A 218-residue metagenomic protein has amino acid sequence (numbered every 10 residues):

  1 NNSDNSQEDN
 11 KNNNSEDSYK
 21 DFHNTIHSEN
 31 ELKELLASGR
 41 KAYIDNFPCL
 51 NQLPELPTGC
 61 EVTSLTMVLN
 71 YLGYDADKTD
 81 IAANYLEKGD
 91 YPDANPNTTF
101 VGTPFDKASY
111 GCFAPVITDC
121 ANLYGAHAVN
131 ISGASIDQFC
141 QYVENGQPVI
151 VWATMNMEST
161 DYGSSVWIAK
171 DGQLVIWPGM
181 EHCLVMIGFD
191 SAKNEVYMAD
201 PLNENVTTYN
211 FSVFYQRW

Functional and structural regions predicted by a protein language model:
N1-D119, M155-M157, G163-W167, W177: Active-site-adjacent structural segments surrounding the nucleophilic cysteine of cysteine proteases and isopeptidases
V68, E195, T207: Active-site-proximal flexible loops/turns
F105, S109-D137, Q141-N145, V149: Mid-length scaffold segments of soluble, non-membrane domains
G133-A199: Active-site-adjacent substructure of cysteine-protease-like catalytic cores
D200-N205: Short, solvent-exposed aromatic-acidic interface loops
T208-W218: Low-complexity, Gly/Ser/Thr/Pro-rich intrinsically disordered linker/tail segments
